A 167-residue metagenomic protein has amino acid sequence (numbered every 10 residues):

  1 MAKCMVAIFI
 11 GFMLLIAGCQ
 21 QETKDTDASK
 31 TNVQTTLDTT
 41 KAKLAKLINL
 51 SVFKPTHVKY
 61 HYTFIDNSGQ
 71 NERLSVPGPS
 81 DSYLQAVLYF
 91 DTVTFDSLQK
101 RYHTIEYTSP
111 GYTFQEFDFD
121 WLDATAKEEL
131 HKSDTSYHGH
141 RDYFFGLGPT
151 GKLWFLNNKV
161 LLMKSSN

Functional and structural regions predicted by a protein language model:
A2-I10: Sec-dependent signal peptide recognition, specifically the positively charged N-region followed immediately by
L15-G18: C-terminal motif of bacterial Sec signal peptides marking the signal peptidase cleavage site
E22-F53: N-terminal low-complexity, Pro/Thr/Ser-rich intrinsically disordered segments that act as propeptides or flexible
D27-Q34, H57-H61, S133-S136: N-terminal start-of-chain detector that recognizes signal peptides and the immediate post-cleavage beginning
A42-L47, S68-V76, P149: Short secondary-structure capping micro-motifs at structural edges
V52-E129: Mature extracytoplasmic domains of secretory-pathway proteins
Y102-N167: Extracytoplasmic electrostatic interaction patches
